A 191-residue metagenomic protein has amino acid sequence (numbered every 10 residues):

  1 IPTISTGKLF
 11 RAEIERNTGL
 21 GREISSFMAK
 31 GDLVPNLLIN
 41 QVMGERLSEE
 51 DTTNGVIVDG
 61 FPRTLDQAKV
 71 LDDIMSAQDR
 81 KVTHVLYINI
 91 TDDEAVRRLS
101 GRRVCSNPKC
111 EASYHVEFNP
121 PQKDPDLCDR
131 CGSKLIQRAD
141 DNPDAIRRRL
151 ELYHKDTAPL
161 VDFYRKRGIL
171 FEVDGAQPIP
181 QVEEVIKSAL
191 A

Functional and structural regions predicted by a protein language model:
I1, Q78-T83, R165-L170: Short glycine-/polar-rich loops that comprise or flank the Walker A/P-loop and associated switch/sensor motifs
P2-R80, T91-R97, V104, K109 (+1 more regions): ATP-dependent small-molecule kinase phosphotransfer cores that center on conserved nucleotide phosphate-binding segments
E23, Q67-V70, H84-Y87, R98 (+5 more regions): Residue-level recognition of specific faces of alpha-helices
L33, F61-P62, N89, Q122 (+2 more regions): Short, surface-exposed acidic/glycine-rich loop or hinge patches that mediate macromolecular interfaces
E45, G101, V185-S188: Residues within well-ordered alpha-helical secondary structure of globular protein domains
D59, Q78-G101, F118-D129, V173: Conserved phosphate-donor/acceptor-positioning beta-strand/loop module used by diverse small-molecule
R97-R147: Cys/His-rich short segments
K134-A191: NTP-dependent small-molecule kinase module
